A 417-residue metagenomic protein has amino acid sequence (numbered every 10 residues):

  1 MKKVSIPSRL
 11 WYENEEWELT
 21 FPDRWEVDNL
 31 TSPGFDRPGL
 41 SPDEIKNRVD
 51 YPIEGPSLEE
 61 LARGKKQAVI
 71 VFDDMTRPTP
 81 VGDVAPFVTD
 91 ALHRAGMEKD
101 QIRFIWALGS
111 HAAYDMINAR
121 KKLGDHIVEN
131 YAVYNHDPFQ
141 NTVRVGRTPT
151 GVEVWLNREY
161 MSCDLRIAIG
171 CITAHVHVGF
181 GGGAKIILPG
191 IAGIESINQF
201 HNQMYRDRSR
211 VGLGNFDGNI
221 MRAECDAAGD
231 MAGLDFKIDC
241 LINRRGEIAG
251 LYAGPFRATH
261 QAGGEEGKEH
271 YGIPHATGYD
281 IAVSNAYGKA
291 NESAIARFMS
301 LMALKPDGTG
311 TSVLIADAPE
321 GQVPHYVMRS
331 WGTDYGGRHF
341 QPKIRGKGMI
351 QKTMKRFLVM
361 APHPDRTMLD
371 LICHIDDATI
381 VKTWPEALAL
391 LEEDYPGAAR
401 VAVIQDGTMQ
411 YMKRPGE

Functional and structural regions predicted by a protein language model:
M1-V49: N-terminal amphipathic/basic leader segments beginning at the initiator methionine
I53-V69, R94-D100, I273-Y279, L304-G308 (+1 more regions): Glycine-rich phosphate/diphosphate-binding loops that line cofactor/substrate pockets in enzymes
Q67-P78, R103-G109, A282-N285: Short glycine-rich or small-residue beta-strand-to-loop segments that form or flank ligand, phosphate, metal/Fe-S
R77-M97, R297-P306, S312-L314: Histidine-anchored nucleotide/phosphate-binding helix
A119-V143, G336, M349-M354: A glycine-rich helix N-cap at a beta->alpha junction
V128-T148, V152-G278: Conserved, well-structured core segments that form the ligand-binding/active-site neighborhood of functional domains
N291-T367: C-terminal catalytic subdomain
Q351-T408, P415-G416: Internal helix-turn-beta structural module
